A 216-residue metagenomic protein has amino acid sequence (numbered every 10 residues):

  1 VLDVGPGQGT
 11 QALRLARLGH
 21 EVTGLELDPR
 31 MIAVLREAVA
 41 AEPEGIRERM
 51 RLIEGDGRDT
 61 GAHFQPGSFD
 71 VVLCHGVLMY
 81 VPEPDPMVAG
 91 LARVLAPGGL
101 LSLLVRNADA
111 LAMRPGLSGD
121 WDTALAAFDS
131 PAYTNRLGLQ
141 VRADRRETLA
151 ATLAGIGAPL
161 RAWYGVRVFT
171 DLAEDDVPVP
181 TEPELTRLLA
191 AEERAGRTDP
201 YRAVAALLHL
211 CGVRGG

Functional and structural regions predicted by a protein language model:
G5-G9: Class I SAM-dependent methyltransferase "Motif I" SAM/SAH-binding loop
T10, R14-T60: Class I SAM-dependent methyltransferase SAM/SAH-binding core
L73: A conserved beta-strand element that flanks and buttresses the S-adenosyl-L-methionine
G76-V77: Short catalytic micro-motifs in class I SAM-dependent methyltransferases
D85-L100: A short glycine-rich, Lys/Arg-flanked "PGG" loop and its adjoining helix->strand segment in the class I
L100-D129: Conserved class I S-adenosyl-L-methionine
L139-G157, W163: Short alpha-helix
A162-G216: A C-terminal cap/extension of S-adenosyl-L-methionine-dependent methyltransferases that defines the acceptor-substrate
